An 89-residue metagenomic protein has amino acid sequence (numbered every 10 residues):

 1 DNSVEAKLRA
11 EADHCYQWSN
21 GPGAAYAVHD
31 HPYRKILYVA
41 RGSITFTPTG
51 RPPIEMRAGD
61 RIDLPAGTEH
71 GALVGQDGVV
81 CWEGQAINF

Functional and structural regions predicted by a protein language model:
D1-V28, G84, N88: A short glycine-rich, His/Asp/Glu-containing loop-to-beta-strand
K7, A25-H31, T47-P48, I54-E55 (+1 more regions): Short histidine-centered beta-strand/loop micro-motifs that create catalytic or ligand/metal-coordination sites
A25-Y26, R61-I62, A66-G71: Histidine-centered metal-chelating micro-motifs
D30-F46: Short, conserved beta-strand element in jelly-roll/cupin
G50-A66: Short acidic-glycine-tyrosine-enriched beta hairpin
A66-F89: Ligand-binding loop in jelly-roll beta-barrel domains
